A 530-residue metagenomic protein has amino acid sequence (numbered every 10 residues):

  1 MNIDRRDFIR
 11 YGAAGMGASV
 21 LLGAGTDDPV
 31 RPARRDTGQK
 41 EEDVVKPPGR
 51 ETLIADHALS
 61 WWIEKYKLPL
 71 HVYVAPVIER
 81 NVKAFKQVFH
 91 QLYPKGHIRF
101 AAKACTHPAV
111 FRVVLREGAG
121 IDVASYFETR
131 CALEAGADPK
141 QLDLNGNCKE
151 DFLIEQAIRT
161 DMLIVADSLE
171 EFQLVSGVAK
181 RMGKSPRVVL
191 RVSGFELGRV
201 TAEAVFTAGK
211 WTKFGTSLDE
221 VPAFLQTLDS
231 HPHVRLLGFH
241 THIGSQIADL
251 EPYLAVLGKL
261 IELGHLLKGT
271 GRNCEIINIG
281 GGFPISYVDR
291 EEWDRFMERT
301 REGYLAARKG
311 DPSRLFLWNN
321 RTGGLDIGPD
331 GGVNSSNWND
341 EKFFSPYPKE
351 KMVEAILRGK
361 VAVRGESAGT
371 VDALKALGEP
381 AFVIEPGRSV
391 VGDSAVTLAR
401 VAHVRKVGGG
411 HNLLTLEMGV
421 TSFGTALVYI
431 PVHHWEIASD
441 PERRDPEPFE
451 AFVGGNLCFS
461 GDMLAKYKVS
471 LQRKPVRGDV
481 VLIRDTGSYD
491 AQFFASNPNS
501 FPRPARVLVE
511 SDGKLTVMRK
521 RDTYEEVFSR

Functional and structural regions predicted by a protein language model:
N2-R187, Q226, H231, R235 (+2 more regions): A charged N-terminal "starter" segment
I78, K103, S125, A157 (+6 more regions): Conserved, mostly hydrophobic/aromatic
A104-T106, F127-E128, C148-E150, S168-E170 (+7 more regions): Active-site-proximal loop/turn and secondary-structure-junction residues that shape catalytic pockets, frequently
F111, E134, I154-Q156, V175-V178 (+6 more regions): Short acidic, glycine/serine/threonine-rich loops at helix termini
G120-D122, D143, V165, V189-R191 (+8 more regions): Structured core elements
V165-D167, E171-V189, G194-K210, G215-V221: Hydrophobic, small-residue-rich alpha-helical packing segments that form membrane-like cores
E196-S394, F501: Active-site loop/helix belt of alpha/beta enzymes
R299, K309-R530: Charged (often Lys/Glu-rich) extended helix/loop segments that serve as interaction or gating elements
